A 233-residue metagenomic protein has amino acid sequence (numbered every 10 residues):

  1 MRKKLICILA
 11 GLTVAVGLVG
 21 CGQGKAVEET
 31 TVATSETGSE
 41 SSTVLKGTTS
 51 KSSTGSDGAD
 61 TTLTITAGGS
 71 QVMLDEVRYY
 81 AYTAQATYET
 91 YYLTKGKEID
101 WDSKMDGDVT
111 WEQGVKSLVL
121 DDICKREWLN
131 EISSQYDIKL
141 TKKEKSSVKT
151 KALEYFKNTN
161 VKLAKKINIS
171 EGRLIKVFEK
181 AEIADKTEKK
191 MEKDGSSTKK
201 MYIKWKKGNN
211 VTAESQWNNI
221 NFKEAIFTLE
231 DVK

Functional and structural regions predicted by a protein language model:
M1-K25: Sec-dependent N-terminal signal peptides of Gram-positive bacterial secreted proteins and lipoproteins
L12, A84, A152-Y155, A181 (+1 more regions): Alpha-helix boundary/capping residues
V14, K104, V119-D121, T198 (+1 more regions): Intrinsically disordered, low-complexity regions enriched in Ser/Pro/Gly/Gln/His and often acidic
A15, S133-S134, E188, E192: Membrane-water interface at transmembrane helix exits
C21-G38, S42-D60, A67, L140-K142 (+1 more regions): PPIase-associated folding chaperone regions across multiple families
G47, S56-I169: N-terminal targeting/tethering segments
